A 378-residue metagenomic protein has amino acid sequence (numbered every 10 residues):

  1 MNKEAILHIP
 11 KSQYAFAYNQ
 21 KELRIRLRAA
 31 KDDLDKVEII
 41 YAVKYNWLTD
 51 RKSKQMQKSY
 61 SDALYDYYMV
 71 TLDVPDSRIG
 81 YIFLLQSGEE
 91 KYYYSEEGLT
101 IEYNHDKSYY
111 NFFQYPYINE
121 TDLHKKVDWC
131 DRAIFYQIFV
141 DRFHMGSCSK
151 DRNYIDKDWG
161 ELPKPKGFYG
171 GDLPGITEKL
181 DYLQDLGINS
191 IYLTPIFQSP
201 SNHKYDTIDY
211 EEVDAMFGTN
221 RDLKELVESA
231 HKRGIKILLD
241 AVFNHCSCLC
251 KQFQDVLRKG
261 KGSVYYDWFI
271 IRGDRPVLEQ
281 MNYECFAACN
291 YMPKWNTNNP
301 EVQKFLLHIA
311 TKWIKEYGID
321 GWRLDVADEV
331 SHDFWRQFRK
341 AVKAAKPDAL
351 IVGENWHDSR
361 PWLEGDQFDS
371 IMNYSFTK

Functional and structural regions predicted by a protein language model:
M1-R24, N46-F135, M145-P163, F168: The feature marks proteins involved in alpha-glucan
E22-D32, I40: Short edge beta-strand/loop segments characteristic of extracellular beta-sandwich folds
D33-V37, I79: Short beta-strand/loop motifs in extracellular/secreted proteins, especially within beta-sandwich accessory domains
A133, F139-N189, I196-T311, E316 (+2 more regions): Substrate-binding/active-site clefts of carbohydrate-active enzymes
I134-Y136, I191-L193, I237-L239, W322 (+2 more regions): Hydrophobic faces of well-ordered beta-strands that scaffold small-molecule active sites in alpha/beta enzyme cores
K315-R323: Short, surface-exposed connector motifs at secondary-structure boundaries
K340, N355-K378: Noncatalytic carbohydrate-binding groove/subsite architecture in carbohydrate-active enzymes
